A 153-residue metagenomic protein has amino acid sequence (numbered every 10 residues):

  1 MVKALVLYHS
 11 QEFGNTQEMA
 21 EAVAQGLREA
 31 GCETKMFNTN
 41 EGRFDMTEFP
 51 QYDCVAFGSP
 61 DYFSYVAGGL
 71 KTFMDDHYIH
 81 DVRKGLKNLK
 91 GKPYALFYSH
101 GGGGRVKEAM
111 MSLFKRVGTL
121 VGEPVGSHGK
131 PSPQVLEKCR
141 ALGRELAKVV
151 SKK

Functional and structural regions predicted by a protein language model:
V2-R28: N-terminal beta1-alpha1 ligand-phosphate binding loop
A4, T34-K35, L120-G122: Hydrophobic anchor at the start of a short beta-strand that flanks the dinucleotide cofactor-binding loop
L7-H9, F37, F97: Short hydrophobic segments within beta-strands
E12-T16, F63, G103-G104, S132: Alpha-helix N-cap/loop-to-helix initiation residues
A20-E33, K115-T119: Short helix-loop-beta junction
E29-A30, L120-K153: Glycine-rich phosphate/pyrophosphate-binding loop and the adjoining helix
A30-R43: A short beta-strand-loop structural module common to alpha/beta enzyme folds
E41-L120: Helix-loop-strand module that forms the ligand-binding subsite of alpha/beta enzymes
